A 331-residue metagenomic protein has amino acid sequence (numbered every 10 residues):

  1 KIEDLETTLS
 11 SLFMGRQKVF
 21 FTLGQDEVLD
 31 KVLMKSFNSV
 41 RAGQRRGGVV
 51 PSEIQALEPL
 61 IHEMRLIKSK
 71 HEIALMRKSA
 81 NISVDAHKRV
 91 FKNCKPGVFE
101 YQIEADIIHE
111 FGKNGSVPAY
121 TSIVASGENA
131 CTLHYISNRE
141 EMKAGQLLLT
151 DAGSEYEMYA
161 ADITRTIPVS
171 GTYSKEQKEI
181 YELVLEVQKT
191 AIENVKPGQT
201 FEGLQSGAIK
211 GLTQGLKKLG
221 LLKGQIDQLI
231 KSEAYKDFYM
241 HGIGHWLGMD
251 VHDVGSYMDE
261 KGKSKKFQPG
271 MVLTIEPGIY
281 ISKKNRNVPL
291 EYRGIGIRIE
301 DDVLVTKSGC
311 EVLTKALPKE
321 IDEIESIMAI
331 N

Functional and structural regions predicted by a protein language model:
K1-N331: Active-site neighborhoods and metal-handling regions in enzymes and metal-associated proteins
